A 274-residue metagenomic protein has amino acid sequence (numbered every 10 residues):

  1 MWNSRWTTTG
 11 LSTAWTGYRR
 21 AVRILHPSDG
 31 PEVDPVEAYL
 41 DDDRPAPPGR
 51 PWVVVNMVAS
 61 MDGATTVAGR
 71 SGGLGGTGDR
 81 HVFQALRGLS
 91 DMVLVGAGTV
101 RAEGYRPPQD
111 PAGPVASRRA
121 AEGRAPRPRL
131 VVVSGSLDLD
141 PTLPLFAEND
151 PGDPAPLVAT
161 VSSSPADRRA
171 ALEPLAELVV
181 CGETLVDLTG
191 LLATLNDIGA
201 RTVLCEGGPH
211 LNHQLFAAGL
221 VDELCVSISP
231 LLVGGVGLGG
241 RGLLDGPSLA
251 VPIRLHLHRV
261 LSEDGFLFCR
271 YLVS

Functional and structural regions predicted by a protein language model:
G10-S274: Enzymes that bind and transform nitrogen-containing heteroaromatic metabolites
